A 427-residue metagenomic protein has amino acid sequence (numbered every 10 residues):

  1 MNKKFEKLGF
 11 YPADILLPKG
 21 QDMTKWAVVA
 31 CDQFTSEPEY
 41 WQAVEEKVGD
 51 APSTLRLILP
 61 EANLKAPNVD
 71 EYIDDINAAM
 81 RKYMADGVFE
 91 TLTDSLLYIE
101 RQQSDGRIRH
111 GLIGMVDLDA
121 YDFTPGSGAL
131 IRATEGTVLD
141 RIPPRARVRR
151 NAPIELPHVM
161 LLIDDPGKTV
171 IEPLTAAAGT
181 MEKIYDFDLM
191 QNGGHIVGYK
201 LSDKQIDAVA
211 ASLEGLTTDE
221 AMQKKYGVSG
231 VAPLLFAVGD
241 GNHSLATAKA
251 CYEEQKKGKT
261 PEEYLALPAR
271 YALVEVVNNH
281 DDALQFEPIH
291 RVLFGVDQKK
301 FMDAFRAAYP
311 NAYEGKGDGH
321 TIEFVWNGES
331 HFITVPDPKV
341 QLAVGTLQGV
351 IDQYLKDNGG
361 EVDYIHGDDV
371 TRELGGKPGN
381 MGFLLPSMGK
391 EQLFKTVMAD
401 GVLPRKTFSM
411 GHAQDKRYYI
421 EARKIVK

Functional and structural regions predicted by a protein language model:
M1-N192, K200, Q223-Y226, G389-L403 (+1 more regions): N-terminal extension/subdomain marker
Y11, Q223-K225, T260, L267 (+3 more regions): Long, charge-rich alpha-helical interaction segments
A176-L201, D281, F286-N311: Compact, glycine/acidic-enriched structural inserts
L189-S212, H331-K339: Glycine-rich phosphate-binding "P-loop"
G215-K259: Active-site beta-strand/loop microenvironment that shapes enzyme catalytic pockets
N242-F305: Catalytic or ion-translocation cores adjacent to nucleophile or general acid/base/metal-coordination motifs in diverse
R306-T371: C-terminal structural cap/anchor segments
A343-K427: Charged substrate- and nucleic-acid-binding regions of tRNA-handling and nucleotidyl-transfer enzymes, centered on
